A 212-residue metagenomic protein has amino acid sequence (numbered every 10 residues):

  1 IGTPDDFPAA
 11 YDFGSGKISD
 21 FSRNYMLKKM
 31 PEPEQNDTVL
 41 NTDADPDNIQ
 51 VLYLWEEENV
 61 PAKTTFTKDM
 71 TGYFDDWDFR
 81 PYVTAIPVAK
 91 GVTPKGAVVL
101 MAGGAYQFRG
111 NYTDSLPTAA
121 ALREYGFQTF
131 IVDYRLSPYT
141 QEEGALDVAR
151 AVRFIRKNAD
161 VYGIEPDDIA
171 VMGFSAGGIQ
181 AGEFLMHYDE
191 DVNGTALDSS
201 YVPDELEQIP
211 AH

Functional and structural regions predicted by a protein language model:
G14-V92, Q141: N-terminal cap/lid segment of alpha/beta-hydrolase-fold proteins
D45-P46, D76-W77, G91-T93, E124 (+2 more regions): Extracellular/periplasmic catalytic domains that process cell-envelope and extracellular macromolecules
P94-G103: Short beta-strand element of the alpha/beta-hydrolase
K95, R109-Y112, E183-L185: Short, solvent-exposed loop/turn and secondary-structure capping segments
G103, F127, Y134-L136: Active-site loop/turn elements of alpha/beta-hydrolase fold enzymes, especially the short glycine-/histidine-rich
G110-Y112, V132-P166: Catalytic nucleophile-loop/oxyanion-hole region of alpha/beta-hydrolase and closely related hydrolase-like folds
Y112-F130: Short amphipathic alpha-helix adjacent to the substrate-entry channel of hydrolases
R150-H212: Primarily recognizes the serine-hydrolase "nucleophile elbow" in alpha/beta-hydrolase and SGNH/GDSL folds
